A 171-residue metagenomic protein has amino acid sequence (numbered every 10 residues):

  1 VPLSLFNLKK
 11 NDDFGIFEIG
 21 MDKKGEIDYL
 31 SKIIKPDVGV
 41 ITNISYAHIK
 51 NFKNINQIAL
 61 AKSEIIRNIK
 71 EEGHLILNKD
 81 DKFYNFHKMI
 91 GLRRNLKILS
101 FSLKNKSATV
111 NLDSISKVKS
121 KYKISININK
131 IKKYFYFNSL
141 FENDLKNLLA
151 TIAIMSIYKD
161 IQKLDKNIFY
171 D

Functional and structural regions predicted by a protein language model:
S4, E26-Y29, A61: Alpha-helical scaffold elements adjacent to nucleotide-binding pockets in ATP/GTP-utilizing enzyme cores
F6-N11, D22, K32-I33, R67-E71: Conserved catalytic network of the ASCE P-loop NTPase/AAA+ motor domain
N7, L30, I154-I157: Conserved amphipathic alpha-helical interaction elements at protein-protein interfaces in regulatory, energy-coupling
L8-N11, F17, N43-A47: A generic short-segment signal for beta-strand/edge and adjacent turn/coil regions
D12-F14, D37-V38: Loop/turn-to-beta-strand initiation segments
D13-I27: Switch II (G3) loop of P-loop NTPases
D37-D171: Acidic, Mg2+-coordinating active-site environments of NTP-dependent enzymes
